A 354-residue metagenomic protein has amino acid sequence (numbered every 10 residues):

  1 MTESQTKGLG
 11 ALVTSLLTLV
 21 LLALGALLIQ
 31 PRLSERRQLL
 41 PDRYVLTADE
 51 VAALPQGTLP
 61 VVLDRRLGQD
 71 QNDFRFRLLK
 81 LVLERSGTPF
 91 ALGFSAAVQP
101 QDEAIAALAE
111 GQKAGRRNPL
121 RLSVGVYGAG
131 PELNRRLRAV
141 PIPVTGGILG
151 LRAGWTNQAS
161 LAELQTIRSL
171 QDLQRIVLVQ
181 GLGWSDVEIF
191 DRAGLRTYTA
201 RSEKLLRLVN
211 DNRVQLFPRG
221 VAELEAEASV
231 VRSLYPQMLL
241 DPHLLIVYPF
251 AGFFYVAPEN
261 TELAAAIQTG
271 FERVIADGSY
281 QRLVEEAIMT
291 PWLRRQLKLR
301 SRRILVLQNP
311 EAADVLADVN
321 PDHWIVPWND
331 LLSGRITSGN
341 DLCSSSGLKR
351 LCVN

Functional and structural regions predicted by a protein language model:
T14-A26: Hydrophobic membrane-insertion alpha-helices, especially the h-region of bacterial N-terminal signal peptides
T47-L133, I267: Extracytoplasmic small-molecule ligand-binding "clamshell" domains of the periplasmic binding protein/Venus flytrap
P55-D70, T166-G183, Q215-L216: Short loop->beta-strand "edge-of-pocket" segments that line small-molecule binding or catalytic clefts across diverse
L78-L92, T166-D172, G181-E203, A228-Y235: Ligand-binding cleft/hinge of the Venus flytrap
A109, L120-R135, F217-Q237: A ligand-binding cleft/hinge motif common to bilobed small-molecule-binding domains
R138-E188: A conserved helix-loop-strand patch within extracytoplasmic ligand-binding domains of the periplasmic binding
G147-A153, N157, S229-Q268, T290-D314 (+1 more regions): Periplasmic-binding protein-like
A276-N354: An extracytoplasmic/periplasmic, membrane-proximal ligand-sensing/linker region
